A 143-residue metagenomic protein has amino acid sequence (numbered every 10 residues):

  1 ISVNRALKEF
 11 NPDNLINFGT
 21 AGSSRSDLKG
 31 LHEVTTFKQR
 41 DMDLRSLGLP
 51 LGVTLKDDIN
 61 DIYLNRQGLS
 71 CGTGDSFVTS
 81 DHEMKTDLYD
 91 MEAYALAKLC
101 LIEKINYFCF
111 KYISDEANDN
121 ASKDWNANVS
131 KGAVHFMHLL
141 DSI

Functional and structural regions predicted by a protein language model:
I1-I143: Glycine-rich phosphate- or other oxyanion-binding loops that anchor nucleotides, phosphorylated ligands
